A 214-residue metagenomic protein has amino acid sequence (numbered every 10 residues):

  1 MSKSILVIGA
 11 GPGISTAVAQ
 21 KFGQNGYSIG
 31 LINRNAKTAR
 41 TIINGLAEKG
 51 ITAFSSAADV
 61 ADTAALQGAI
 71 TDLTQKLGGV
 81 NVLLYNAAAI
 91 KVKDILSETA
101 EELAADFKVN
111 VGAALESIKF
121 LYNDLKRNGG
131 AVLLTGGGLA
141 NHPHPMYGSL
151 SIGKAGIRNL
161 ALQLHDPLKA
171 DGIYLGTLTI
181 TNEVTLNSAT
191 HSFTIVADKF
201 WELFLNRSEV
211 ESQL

Functional and structural regions predicted by a protein language model:
I8, V80-A88, L134: Rossmann-fold scaffold of SDR-type NAD(P)-dependent oxidoreductases
G11-P12: Conserved glycine-rich cofactor-binding loop
G26-T41: Conserved glycine-rich Rossmann-like NAD(P)H-binding loop of the short-chain dehydrogenase/reductase
A36-K37, A57-A69, A100: The beta1-alpha1 cofactor-binding region of Rossmann-like NAD(H)/NADP(H)-dependent oxidoreductases
Q75, V109-R127: Amphipathic alpha-helical dimer-interface segment in Rossmann-like NAD(P)H-dependent oxidoreductases
N81, A89, L96-L115, I157: Catalytic Tyr-X3-Lys loop
D106, E116, K126, A131-G156 (+2 more regions): Catalytic loop of short-chain dehydrogenase/reductase
L162, K169-L214: C-terminal helical subdomain
